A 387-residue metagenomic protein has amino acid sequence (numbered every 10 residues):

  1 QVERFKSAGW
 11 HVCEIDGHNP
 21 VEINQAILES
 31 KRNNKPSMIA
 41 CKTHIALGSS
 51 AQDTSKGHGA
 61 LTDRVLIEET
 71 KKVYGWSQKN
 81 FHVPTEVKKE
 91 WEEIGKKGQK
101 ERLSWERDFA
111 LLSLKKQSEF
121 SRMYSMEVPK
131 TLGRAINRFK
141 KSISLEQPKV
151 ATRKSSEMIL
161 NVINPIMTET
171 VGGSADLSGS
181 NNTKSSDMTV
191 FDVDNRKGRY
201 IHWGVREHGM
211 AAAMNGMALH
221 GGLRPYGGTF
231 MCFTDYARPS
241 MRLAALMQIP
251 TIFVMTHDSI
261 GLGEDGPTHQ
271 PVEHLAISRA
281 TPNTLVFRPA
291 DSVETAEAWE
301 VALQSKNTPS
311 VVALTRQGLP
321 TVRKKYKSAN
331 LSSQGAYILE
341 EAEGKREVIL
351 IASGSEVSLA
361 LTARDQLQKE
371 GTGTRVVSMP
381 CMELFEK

Functional and structural regions predicted by a protein language model:
Q1-E93, N283-K387: Glycine-rich ThDP/TPP pyrophosphate-binding loop and its adjacent helix/strand module within ThDP-dependent enzymes
E14, K89, E93-A313, G318 (+1 more regions): Thiamine diphosphate
